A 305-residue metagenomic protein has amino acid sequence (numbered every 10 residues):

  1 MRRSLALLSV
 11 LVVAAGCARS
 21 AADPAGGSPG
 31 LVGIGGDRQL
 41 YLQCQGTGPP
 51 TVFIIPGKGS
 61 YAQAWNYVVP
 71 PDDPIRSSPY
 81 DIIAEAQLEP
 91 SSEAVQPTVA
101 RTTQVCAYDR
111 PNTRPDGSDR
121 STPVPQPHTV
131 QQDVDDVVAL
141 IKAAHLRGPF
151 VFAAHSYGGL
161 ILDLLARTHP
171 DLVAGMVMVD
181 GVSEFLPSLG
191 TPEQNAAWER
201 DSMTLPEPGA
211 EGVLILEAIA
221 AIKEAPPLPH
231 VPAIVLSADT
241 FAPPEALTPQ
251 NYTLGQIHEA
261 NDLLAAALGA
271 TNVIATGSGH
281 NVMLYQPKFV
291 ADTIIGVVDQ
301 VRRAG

Functional and structural regions predicted by a protein language model:
V13-G16: C-terminal motif of bacterial Sec signal peptides marking the signal peptidase cleavage site
A18-S20: Bacterial signal peptide processing site
D23-Q39: N-terminal cap/lid segment of alpha/beta-hydrolase-fold proteins
I34-R38, Q43-G117: Conserved HGGG/HGGXW glycine-rich cap/lid loop of the alpha/beta-hydrolase fold
Q131-G148: Conserved acidic catalytic loop of the alpha/beta-hydrolase fold
A144-F185: Conserved hydrolase catalytic core segment
V177-E211, P244, T248: Flexible "cap/lid" loop of the alpha/beta hydrolase fold
L268-G305: Catalytic active-site module of serine/aspartate enzymes centered on a nucleophile-bearing elbow/loop
